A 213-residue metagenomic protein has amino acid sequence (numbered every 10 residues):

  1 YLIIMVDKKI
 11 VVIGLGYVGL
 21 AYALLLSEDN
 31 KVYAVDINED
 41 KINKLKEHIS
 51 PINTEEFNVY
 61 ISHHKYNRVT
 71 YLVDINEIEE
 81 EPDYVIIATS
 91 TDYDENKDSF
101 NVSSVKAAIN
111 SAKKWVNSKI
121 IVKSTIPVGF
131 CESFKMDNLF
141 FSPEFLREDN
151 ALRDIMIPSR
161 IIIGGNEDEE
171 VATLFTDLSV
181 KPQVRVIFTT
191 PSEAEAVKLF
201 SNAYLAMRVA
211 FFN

Functional and structural regions predicted by a protein language model:
I4-N213: Structural/interface elements that position substrates and couple domains in central-metabolism enzymes
